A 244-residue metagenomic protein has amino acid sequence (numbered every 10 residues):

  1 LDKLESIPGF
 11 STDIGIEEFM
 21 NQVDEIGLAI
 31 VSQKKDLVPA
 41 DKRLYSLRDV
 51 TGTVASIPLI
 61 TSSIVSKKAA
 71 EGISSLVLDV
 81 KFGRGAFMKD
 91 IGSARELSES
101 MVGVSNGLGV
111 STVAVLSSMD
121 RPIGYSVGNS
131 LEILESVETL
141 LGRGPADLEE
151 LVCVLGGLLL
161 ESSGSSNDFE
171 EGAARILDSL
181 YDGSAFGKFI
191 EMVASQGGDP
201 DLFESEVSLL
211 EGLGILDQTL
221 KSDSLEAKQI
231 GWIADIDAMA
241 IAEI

Functional and structural regions predicted by a protein language model:
L1: Active-site cofactor/substrate anionic-group-binding motifs, chiefly glycine- and Lys/Arg-rich phosphate-binding loops
E5-E71: Phosphate/pyrophosphate-binding betaalpha-module
T53-I60, K67-A70, S74-I244: Well-ordered secondary-structure scaffolds
